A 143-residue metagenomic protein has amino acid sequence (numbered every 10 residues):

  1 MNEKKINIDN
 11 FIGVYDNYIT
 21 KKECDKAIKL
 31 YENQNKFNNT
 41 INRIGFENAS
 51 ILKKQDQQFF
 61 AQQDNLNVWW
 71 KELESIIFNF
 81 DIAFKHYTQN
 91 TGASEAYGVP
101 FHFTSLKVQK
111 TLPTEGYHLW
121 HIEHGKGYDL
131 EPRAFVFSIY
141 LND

Functional and structural regions predicted by a protein language model:
N2-P100: Non-heme Fe(II)/2-oxoglutarate
D81-D143: Catalytic core of non-heme Fe(II) oxygenases with the double-stranded beta-helix
